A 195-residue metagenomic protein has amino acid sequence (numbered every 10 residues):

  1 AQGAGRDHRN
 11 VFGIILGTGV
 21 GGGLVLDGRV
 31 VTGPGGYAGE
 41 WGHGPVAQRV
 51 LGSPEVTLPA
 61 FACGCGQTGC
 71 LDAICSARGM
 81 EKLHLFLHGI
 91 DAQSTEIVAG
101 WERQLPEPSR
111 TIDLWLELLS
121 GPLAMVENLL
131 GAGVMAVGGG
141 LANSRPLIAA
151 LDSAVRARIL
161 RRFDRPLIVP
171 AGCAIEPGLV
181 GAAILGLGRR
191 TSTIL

Functional and structural regions predicted by a protein language model:
A1-R9, Q48-L195: ATP-binding/phosphotransfer module of carbohydrate and carboxylate kinases, centering on a glycine-rich
H8, G19-V20, A38-W41, R165: A structure-centric signal for secondary-structure junctions around beta-strands
F12: Acidic, His- and aromatic-enriched active-site or binding-groove loops in soluble protein domains that engage sugars
I15, V20-V25: Short beta-strand scaffold segments in enzyme catalytic cores
Y37-G52: A short, polar/charged loop-to-alpha-helix boundary motif
